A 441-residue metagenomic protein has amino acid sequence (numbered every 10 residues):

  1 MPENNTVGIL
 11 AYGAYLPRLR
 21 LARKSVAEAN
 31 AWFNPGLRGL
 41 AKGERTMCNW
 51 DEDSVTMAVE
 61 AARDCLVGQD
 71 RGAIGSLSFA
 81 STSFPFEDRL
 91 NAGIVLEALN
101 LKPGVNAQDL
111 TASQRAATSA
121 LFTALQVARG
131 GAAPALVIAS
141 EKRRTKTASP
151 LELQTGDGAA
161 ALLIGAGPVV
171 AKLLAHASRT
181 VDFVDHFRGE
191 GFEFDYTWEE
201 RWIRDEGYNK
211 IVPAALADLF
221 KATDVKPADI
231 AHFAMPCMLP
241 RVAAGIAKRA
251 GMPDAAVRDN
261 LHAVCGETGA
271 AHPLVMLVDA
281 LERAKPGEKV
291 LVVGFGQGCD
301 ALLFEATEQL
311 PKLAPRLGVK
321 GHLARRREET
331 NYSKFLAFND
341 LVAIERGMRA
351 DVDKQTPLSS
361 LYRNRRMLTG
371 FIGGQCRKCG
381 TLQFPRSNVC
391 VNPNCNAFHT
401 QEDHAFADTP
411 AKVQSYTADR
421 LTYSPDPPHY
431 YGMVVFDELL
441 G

Functional and structural regions predicted by a protein language model:
M1-S54, S149-E206, K210, V292-F295 (+1 more regions): Condensing-enzyme catalytic core mediating Claisen C-C bond formation in acyl metabolism
E3-V7, G72-G75, K102-V105, R129-A135 (+6 more regions): Short coil/turn connectors at secondary-structure junctions
F33-T56, S83-P134, S140, T145 (+1 more regions): Conserved catalytic cysteine-centered active-site region of acyl-thioester-dependent Claisen-condensing enzymes
A61-G75, P213-D229, A250, S415: Phosphate/pyrophosphate-binding loops at sites that engage ATP/ADP/AMP, CoA/4′-phosphopantetheine, polyphosphate
G75-S83, D109, A231-A234: Short glycine-rich or small-residue beta-strand-to-loop segments that form or flank ligand, phosphate, metal/Fe-S
A80, A135-E141, I164-G165, V292-G296: Short beta-strand segments
A350-P410: Cys/His-rich short segments
E402-G441: Long, charge-rich boundary regions
